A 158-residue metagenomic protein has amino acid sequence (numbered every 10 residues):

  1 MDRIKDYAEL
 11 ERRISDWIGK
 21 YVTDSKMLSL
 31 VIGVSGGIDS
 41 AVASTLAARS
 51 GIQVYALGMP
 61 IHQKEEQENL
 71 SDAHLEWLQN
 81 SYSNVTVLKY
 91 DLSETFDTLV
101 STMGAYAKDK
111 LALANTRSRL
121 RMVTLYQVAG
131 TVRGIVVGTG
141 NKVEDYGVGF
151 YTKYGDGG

Functional and structural regions predicted by a protein language model:
M1-T152: ATP-dependent adenylation/nucleotidyltransferase module used to activate substrates
K153-G158: Short, intrinsically disordered, charge-balanced linker/junction segments flanking boundaries in proteins
